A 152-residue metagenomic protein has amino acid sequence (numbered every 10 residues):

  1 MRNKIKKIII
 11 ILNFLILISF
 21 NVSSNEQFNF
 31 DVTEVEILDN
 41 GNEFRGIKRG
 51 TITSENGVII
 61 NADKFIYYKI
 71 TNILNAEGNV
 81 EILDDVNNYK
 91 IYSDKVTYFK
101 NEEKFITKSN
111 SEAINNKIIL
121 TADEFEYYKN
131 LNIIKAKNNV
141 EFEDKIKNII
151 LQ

Functional and structural regions predicted by a protein language model:
M1: Tryptophan-rich substrate-binding surfaces of secreted polymer-degrading and adhesive proteins
K4-E26: Classical Sec-dependent N-terminal signal peptides that target proteins to the secretory pathway
F20-Q152: N-terminal amphipathic/hydrophobic interface segments
